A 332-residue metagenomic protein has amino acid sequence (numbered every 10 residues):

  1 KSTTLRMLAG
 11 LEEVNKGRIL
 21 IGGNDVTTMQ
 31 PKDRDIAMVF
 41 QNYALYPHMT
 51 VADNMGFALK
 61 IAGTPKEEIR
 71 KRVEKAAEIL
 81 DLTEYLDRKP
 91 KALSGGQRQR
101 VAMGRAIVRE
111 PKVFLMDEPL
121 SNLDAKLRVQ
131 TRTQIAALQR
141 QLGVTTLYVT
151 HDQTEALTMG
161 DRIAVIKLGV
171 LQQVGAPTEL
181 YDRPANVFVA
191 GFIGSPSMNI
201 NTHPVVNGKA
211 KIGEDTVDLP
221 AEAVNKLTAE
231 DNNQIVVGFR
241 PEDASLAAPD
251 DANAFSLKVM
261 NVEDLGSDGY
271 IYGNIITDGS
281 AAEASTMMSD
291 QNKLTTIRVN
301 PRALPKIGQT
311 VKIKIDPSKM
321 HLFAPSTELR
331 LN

Functional and structural regions predicted by a protein language model:
S2-L5, V101: ABC ATPase nucleotide-binding domain helices that frame the ATP-binding cleft
A9: Helix-to-loop junction immediately C-terminal to a conserved catalytic motif
E12-E13, L20, K60: A position-specific signal in ABC ATPase nucleotide-binding domains
G17-D25: Conserved ABC transporter NBD signature motif
M29-F188: ABC ATPase nucleotide-binding domains
R183-N207, G238: C-terminal boundary and immediately downstream tail of ABC-type ATPase nucleotide-binding domains
N207-N332: Non-catalytic connector elements of ABC transporters
